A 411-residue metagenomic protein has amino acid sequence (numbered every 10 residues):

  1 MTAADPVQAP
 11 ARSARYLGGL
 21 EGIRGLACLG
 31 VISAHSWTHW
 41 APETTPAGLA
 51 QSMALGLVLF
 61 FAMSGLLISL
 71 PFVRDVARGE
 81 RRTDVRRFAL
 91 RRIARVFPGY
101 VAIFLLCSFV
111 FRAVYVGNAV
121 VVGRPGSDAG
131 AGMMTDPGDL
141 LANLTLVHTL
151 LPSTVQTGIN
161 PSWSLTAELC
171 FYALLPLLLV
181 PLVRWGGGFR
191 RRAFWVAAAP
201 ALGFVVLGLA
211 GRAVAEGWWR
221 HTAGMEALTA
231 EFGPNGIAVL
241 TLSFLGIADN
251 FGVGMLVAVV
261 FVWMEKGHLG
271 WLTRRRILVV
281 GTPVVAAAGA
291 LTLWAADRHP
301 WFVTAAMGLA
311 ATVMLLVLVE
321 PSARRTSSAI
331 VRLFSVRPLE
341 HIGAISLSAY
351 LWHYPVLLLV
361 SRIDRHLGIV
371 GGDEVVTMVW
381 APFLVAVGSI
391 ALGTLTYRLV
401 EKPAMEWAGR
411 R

Functional and structural regions predicted by a protein language model:
T2-L20, S33-M53, S69-R87, L151-S153 (+4 more regions): Alpha-helical transmembrane segments in multi-pass integral membrane proteins
G19-L26, V31, F60: A generic "structured core" feature
L26-H35, F194-A213, V279-G289: Small-polar-interrupted transmembrane alpha-helices in polytopic inner-membrane proteins
C28-V31, D136-N143, L358: Generic alpha-helical secondary structure signal
A54-L57, R74-G138, A142, L169-Y172 (+7 more regions): Transmembrane alpha-helical segments and their boundary/interface "anchor" motifs in multi-pass integral membrane
V96, L144-L209, T241-F251, V262: Hydrophobic alpha-helical segments with transmembrane-like composition
Y100-A167, L209-L242, D249, M307-L309 (+1 more regions): Membrane-interface helix-loop-helix regions
